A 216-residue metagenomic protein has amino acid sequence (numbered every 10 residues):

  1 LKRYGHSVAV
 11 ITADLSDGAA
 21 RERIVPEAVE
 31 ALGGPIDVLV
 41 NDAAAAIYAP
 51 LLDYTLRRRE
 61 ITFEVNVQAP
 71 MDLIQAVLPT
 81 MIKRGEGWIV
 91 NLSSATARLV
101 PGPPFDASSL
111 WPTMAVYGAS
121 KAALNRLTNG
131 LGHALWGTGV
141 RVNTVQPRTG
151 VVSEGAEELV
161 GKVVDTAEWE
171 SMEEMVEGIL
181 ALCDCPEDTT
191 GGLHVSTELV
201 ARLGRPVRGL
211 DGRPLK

Functional and structural regions predicted by a protein language model:
T12-R23, L56: The beta1-alpha1 cofactor-binding region of Rossmann-like NAD(H)/NADP(H)-dependent oxidoreductases
P35, N125-P147, E187-H194: Conserved Rossmann-fold SDR core element
D42-Y48: Conserved NAD(P)H cofactor-binding loop of Rossmann-fold oxidoreductase domains
P50-L51, R58-E60: Substrate-binding pocket helix/loop in short-chain dehydrogenase/reductase
I74-Q75, N129: A short, exposed helix-loop element centered on a Lys and neighboring polar residues
V90-A123, T128-G137, T149-V151: Catalytic loop of short-chain dehydrogenase/reductase
A122, T144, G161-K216: C-terminal helical subdomain
